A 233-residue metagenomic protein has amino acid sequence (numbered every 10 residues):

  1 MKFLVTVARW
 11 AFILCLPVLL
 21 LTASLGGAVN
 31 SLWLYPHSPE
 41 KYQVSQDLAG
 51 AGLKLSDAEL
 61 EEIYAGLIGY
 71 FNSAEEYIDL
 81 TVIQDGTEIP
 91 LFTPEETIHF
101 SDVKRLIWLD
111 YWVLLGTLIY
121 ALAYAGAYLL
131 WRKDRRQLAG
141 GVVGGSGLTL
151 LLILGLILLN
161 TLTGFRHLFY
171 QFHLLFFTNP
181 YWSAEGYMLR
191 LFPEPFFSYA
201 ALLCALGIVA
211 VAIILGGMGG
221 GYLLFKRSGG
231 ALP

Functional and structural regions predicted by a protein language model:
M1-L34: Hydrophobic secretory-pathway targeting helix
K2-A11, T117-H167, G216-P233: Juxtamembrane interface at the cytosolic side of transmembrane helices
A8-F12, L16, K104-T117, V143 (+3 more regions): Alpha-helical transmembrane segments of integral membrane proteins, emphasizing hydrophobic/aromatic residues
G26-L48: Alpha-helical transmembrane signal-anchor/signal-peptide segments
L48-F71: Short extracytoplasmic
F71-G116, P195-I208: Individual transmembrane alpha-helix segments
L162-Y187: Juxtamembrane non-transmembrane "cap" segments at the membrane-aqueous interface of multi-pass membrane proteins
T178-P233: Terminal transmembrane helical module of multi-pass membrane proteins
